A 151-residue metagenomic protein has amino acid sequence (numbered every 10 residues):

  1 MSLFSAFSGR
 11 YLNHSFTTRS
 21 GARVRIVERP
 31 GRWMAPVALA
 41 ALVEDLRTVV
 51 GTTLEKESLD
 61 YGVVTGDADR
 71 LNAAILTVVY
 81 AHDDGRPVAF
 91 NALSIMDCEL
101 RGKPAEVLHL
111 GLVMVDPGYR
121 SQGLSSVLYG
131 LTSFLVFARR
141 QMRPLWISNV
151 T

Functional and structural regions predicted by a protein language model:
M1-A40: Conserved N-terminal entry element of GNAT/NAT acetyltransferase domains
M1-N13, A89-C98, S121-S125: Phosphate-binding glycine-rich loops and adjacent basic patches that engage nucleotide phosphates, nucleic-acid
G21-R23, V107, W146: A residue-level signal for beta-strand positions that form part of recognition/binding surfaces within mature
I26-M114, R139: A conserved beta-strand-loop-helix scaffold within acyl/acetyltransferase catalytic domains
N91, L110, Y129-S133, N149: Polar/charged side chains located within well-ordered beta-strands of beta-rich proteins
V115, R120-V136: Conserved acetyl-CoA-binding loop-helix of GNAT-fold acetyltransferases
V136-T151: Conserved GNAT acetyl-CoA-binding A-motif
